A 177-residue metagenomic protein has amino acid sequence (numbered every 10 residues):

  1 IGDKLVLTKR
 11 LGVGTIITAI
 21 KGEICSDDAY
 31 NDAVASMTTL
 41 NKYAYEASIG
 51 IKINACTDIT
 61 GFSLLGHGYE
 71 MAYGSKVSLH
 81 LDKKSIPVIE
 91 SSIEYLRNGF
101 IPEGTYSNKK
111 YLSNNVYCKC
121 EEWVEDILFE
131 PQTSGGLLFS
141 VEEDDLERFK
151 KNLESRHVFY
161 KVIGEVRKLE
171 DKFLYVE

Functional and structural regions predicted by a protein language model:
I1-E177: Helix-biased detector of long, well-ordered alpha-helical tracts
